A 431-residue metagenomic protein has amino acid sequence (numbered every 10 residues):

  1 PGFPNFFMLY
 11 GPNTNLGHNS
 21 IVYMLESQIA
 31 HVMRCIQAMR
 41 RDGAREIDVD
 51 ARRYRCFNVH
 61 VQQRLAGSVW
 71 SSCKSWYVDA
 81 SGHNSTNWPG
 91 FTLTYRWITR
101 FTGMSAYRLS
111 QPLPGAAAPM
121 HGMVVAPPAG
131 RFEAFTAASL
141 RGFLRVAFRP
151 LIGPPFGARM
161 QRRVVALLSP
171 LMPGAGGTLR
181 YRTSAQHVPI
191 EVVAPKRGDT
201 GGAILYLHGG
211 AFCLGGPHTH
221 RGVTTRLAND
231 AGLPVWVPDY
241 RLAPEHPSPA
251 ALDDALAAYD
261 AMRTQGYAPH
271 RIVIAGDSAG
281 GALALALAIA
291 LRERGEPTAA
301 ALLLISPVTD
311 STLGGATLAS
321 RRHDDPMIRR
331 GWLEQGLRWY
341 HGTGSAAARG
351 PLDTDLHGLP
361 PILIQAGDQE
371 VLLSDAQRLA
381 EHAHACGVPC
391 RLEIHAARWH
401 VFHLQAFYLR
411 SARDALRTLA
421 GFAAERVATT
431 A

Functional and structural regions predicted by a protein language model:
F7-A116: C-terminal, flexible cofactor-proximal segment of oxidoreductases
L9, N13-L16, M39, V146 (+3 more regions): Alpha-helix C-capping/helix-to-loop hinge sites
M24-S27, H31, R159-M160, I328-Q335 (+1 more regions): Generic recognition of short, well-ordered alpha-helical interface segments
D50, E133, R329: Residue-level signal for threonine
A117-K196, A428-A431: A glycine/proline-hinged amphipathic helix-loop "lid/cap" segment that gates access to hydrophobic ligand pockets
L179, A185-A431: Alpha/beta-hydrolase superfamily serine-hydrolase fold, recognizing
